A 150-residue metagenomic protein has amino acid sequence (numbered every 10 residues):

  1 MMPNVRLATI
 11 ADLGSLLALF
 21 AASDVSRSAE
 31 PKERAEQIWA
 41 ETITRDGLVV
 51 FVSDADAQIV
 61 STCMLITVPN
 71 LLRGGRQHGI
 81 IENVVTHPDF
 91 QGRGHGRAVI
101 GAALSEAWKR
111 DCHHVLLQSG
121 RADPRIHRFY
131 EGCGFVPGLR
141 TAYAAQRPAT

Functional and structural regions predicted by a protein language model:
N4-L16: A short beta-loop-alpha structural element at the N-terminal edge of CoA-dependent acyl/N-acetyltransferase catalytic
L17-W39: Conserved GNAT-fold acetyl-CoA-binding loop/helix
A40-V52, I80: A short helix-loop-beta-strand connector motif used in the catalytic cores of GNAT acetyltransferases and, in some
V52, Q58-T67, I80, V85: Conserved beta-strand in the GNAT
N70-I81, Q91: A conserved beta-turn-beta hairpin within the catalytic core of GNAT-like acetyltransferases that forms part
F90, G94-A102: Conserved acetyl-CoA pyrophosphate-binding loop and the N-cap/start of the following alpha-helix in GNAT-like
R97, H113, R121-L139, A145: Conserved active-site alpha-helix within GNAT-family acetyltransferase domains
I100, A107-S119: Conserved GNAT acetyl-CoA-binding A-motif
